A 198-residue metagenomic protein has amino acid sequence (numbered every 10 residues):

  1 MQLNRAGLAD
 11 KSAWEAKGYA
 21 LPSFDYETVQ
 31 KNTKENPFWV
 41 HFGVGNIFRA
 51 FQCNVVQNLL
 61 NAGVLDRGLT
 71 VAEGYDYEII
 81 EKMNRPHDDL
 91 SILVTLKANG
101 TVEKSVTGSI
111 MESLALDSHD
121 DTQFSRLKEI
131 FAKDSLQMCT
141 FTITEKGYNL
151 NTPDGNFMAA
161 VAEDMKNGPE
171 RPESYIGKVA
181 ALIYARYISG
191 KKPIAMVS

Functional and structural regions predicted by a protein language model:
M1-S198: Non-transmembrane, aqueous-exposed alpha-helical and coiled segments at domain scale
